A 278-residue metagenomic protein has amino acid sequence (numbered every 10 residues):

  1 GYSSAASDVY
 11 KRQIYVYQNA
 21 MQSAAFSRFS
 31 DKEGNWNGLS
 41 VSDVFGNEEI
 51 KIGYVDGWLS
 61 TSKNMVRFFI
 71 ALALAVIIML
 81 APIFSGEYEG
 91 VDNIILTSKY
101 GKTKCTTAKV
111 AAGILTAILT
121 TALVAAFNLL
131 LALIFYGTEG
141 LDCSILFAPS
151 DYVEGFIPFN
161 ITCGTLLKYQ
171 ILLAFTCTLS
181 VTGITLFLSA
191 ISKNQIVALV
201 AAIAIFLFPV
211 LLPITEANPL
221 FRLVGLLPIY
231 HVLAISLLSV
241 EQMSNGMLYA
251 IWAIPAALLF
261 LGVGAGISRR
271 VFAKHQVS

Functional and structural regions predicted by a protein language model:
G1-A6, Y10: Single conserved hydrophobic/aromatic residue that forms the stacking wall/gate of nucleotide- or nucleobase-binding
Y17-E87, T107-I191, L211, L233-A250: Secretory targeting signals
L80-I94, S98, K102: Transmembrane helix boundary and interhelical loop/hinge segments in multi-pass membrane proteins
L129-S144, N194, I214, N218-R222 (+1 more regions): Transmembrane helix-loop junctions in multipass membrane proteins, especially transporters and channels
I184-I191, A257-S278: Junction motif at the cytosolic side of a transmembrane helix
S192-G225: Transmembrane helix segments
P219-S239: Short hydrophobic, aromatic-rich alpha-helical segments embedded in or entering the lipid bilayer of multi-pass
